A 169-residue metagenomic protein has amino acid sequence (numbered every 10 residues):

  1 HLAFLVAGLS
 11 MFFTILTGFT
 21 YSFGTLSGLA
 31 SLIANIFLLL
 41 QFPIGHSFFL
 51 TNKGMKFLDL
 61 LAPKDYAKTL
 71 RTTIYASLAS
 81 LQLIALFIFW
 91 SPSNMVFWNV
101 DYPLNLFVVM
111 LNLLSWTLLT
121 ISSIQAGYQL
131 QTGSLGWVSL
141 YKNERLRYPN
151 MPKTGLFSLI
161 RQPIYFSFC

Functional and structural regions predicted by a protein language model:
H1-L81: Alpha-helical transmembrane segments in multi-pass membrane proteins
F4-L5, S77-F87, S158-C169: Core segments of transmembrane alpha-helices that mediate helix-helix packing or line hydrophobic substrate/ligand
A7, Q82-A85, L114-I121: Membrane-embedded alpha-helical transmembrane segments of multi-pass integral membrane proteins
I15-T20, F89-V96: Juxtamembrane "helix-exit" motif on the non-cytosolic side of transmembrane helices
T17-G18, A85, G133-S134: Short linear motifs at secondary-structure transitions and domain/linker junctions
S22, I84-L86, V100: Alpha-helix boundary/capping detector
T51-R71, S91-C169: Cytosolic-biased juxtamembrane loops and peripheral soluble domains of multi-pass membrane proteins
